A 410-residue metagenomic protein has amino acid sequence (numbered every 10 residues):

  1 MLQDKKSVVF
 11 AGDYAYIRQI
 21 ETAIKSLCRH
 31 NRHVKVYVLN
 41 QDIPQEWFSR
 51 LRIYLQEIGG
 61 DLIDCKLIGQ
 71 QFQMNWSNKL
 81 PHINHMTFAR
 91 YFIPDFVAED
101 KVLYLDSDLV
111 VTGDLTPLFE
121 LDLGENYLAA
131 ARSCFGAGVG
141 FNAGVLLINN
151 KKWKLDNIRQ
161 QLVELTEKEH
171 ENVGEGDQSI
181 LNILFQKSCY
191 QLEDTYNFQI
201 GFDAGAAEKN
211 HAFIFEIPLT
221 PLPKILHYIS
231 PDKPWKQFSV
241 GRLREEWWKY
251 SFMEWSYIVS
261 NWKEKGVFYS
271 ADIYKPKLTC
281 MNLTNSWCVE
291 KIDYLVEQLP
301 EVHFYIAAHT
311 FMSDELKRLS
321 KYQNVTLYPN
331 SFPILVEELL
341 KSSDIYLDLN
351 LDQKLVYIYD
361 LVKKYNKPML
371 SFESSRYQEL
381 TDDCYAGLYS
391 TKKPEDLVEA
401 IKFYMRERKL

Functional and structural regions predicted by a protein language model:
M1-K6, F10-A15, Q19-T22, N150-K275: A glycosyltransferase accessory/donor-loop signature
V38, D272-R318: Conserved catalytic-core segment of nucleotide-activated headgroup transferases in glycan assembly
L55-D95: Active-site-proximal specificity loops/subdomain of glycosyltransferases
V102: Short aromatic/hydrophobic "clamp" motif used to bind/position activated sugar donors
V111-G138: Conserved donor-nucleotide/metal-binding helix-loop-beta segment in metal-dependent transferases, i.e., the alpha-helix
H309-T310, V325-L339, L355: Conserved active-site histidine-acidic residue motif and adjacent donor-binding/catalytic loop of glycosyltransferases
K341-K354: Acidic donor-binding loop of glycosyltransferase active sites
P368-E373: Short hydrophobic beta-strand element within catalytic cores of glycosyltransferases and related nucleotide-activated
